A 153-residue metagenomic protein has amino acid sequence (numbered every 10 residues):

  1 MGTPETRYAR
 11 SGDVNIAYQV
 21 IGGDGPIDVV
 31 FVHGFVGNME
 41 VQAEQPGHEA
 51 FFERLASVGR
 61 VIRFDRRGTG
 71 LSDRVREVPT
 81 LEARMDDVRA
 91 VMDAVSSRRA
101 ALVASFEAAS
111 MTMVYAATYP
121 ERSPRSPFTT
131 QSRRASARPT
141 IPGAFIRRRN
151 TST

Functional and structural regions predicted by a protein language model:
M1-R7: Short, hydrophobic/aromatic-rich segments at coil-to-beta transitions
Y8-D73: Conserved HGGG/HGGXW glycine-rich cap/lid loop of the alpha/beta-hydrolase fold
D24-G25, S96-R98, E121: Active-site acidic short loop of glycosyltransferases
R60, R99-A101, P124-R125: Structural signature of beta-strand start/N-cap positions in the alpha/beta core of ABC transporter nucleotide-binding
E82-A100: Conserved acidic catalytic loop of the alpha/beta-hydrolase fold
R84, L102-A104, T129: Short beta-strand immediately N-terminal to the catalytic nucleophile in serine-hydrolase-like folds
A104, A108, T112: Gly/Ala-rich beta-loop-alpha elbow adjacent to hydrolase catalytic centers
M113, A117-T118, R122-T153: Flexible "cap/lid" loop of the alpha/beta hydrolase fold
